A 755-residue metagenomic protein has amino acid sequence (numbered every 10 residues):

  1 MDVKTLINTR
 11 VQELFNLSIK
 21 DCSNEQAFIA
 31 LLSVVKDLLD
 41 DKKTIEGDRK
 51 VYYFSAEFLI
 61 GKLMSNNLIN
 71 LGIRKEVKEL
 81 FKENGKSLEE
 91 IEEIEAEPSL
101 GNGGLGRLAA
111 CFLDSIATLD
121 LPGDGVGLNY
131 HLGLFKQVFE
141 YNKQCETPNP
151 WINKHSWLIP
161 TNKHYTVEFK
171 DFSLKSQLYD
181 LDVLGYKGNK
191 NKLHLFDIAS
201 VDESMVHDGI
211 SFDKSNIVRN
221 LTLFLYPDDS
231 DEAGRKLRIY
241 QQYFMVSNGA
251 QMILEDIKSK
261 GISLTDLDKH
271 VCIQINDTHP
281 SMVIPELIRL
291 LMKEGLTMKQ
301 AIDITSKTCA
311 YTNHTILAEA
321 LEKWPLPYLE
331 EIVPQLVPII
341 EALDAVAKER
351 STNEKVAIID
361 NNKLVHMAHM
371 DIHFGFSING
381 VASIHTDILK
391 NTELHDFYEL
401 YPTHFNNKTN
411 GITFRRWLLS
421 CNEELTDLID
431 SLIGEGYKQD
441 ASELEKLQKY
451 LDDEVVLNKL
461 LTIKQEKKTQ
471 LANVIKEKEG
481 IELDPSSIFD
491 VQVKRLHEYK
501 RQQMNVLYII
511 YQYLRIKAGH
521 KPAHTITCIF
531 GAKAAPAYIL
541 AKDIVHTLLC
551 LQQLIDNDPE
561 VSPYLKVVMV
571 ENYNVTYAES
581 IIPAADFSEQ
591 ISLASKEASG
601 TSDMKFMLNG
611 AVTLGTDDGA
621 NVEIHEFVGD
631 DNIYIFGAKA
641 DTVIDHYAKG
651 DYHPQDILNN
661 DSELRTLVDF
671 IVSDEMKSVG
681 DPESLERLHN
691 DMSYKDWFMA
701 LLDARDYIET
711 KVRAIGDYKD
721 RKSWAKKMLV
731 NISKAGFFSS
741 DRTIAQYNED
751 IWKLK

Functional and structural regions predicted by a protein language model:
M1-K755: A conserved ligand/cofactor-binding region detector
